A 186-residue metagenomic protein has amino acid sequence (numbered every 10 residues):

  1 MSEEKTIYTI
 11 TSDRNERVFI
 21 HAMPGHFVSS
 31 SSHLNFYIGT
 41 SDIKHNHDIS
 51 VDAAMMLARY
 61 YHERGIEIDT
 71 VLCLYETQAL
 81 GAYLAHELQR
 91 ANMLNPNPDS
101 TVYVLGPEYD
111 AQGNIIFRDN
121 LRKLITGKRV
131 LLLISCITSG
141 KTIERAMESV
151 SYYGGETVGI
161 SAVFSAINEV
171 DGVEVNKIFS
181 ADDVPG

Functional and structural regions predicted by a protein language model:
M1-E67: Active-site-facing substrate-recognition patch
S2-R14, E144-G186: PRPP-dependent phosphoribosyltransferase catalytic core
H45, E76-T77, T138, I167: Glycine-/small-residue-rich active-site loops that bind phosphorylated ligands and cofactors
R59, H86, R90, E148 (+1 more regions): Short, well-ordered alpha-helices that flank and scaffold nucleotide-derived cofactor binding pockets
I66-E76: Short glycine-rich phosphate-binding loop at a beta-alpha junction
D69, K128, V158: Conserved acidic residues
C73, L132-L133: Hydrophobic Val/Ile/Leu positions in short beta-strands of Rossmann-like dinucleotide-binding domains
Q78-L131, T138-E144: Short, glycine/charge-rich flexible loops or terminal/linker lids adjacent to PRPP-binding catalytic cores
